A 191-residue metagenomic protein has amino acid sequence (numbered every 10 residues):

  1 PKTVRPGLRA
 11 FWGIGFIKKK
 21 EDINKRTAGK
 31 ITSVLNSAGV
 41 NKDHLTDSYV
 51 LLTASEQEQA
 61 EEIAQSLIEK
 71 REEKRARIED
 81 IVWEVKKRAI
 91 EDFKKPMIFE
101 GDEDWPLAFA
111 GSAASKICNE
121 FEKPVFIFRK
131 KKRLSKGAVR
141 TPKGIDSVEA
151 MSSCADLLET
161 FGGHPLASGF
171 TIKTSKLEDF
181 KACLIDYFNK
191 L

Functional and structural regions predicted by a protein language model:
P1-T46, V50-L51, E62, F93-L191: Glycine-rich, acidic loop segments that terminate in or are immediately followed by a histidine
V50-K74: Long, non-coiled-coil amphipathic alpha-helical linker/lever segments that couple catalytic cores to other domains
S66-I90: Amphipathic alpha-helical
